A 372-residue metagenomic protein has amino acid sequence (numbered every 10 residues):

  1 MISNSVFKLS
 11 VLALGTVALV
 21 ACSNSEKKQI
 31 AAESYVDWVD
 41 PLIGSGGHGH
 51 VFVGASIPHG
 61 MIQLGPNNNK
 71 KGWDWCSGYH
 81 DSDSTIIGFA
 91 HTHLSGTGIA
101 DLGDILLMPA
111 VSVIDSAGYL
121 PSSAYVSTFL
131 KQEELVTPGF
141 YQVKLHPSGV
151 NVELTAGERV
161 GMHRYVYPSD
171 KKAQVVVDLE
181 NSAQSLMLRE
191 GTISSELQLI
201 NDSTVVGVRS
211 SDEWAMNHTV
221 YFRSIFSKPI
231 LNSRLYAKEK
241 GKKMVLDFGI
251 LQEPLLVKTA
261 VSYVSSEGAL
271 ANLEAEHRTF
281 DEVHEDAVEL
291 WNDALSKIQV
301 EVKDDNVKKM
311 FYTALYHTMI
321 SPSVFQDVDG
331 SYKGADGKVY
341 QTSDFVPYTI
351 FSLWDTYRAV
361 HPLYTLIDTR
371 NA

Functional and structural regions predicted by a protein language model:
M1-V11: Bacterial N-terminal signal peptides that target proteins for export
S10-L14, K144: Compositionally biased, intrinsically disordered low-complexity segments enriched in polar/proline residues
L14-T16, T349: Extended effector regions of multi-domain proteins
V20-A21: C-terminal motif of bacterial Sec signal peptides marking the signal peptidase cleavage site
K27-H361, T365-N371: Accessory carbohydrate-recognition regions in carbohydrate-active enzymes
